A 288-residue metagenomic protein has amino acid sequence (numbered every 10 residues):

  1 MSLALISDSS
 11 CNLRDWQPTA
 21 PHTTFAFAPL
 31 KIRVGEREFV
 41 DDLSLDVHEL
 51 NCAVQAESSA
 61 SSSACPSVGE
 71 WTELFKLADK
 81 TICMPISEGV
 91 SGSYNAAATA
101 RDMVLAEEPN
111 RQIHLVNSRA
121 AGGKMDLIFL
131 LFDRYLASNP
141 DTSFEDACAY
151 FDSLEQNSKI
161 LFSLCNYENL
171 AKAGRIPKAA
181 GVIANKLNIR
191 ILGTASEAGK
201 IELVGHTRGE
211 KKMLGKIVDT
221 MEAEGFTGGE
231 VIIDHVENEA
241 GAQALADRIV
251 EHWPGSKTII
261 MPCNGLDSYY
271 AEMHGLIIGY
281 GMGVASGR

Functional and structural regions predicted by a protein language model:
M1, F75-A78, E224-T227: Flexible, charged surface loops at secondary-structure boundaries
S2-P66: N-terminal glycine-rich anion-binding loop in soluble enzyme alpha/beta folds
L3, T81-C83, G229-V231: Generic beta-sheet signal
S9-T19, T24-A26, L30-K31, V90-S93 (+3 more regions): Mixed-charge interfacial surface used for oligomerization/domain docking and macromolecular partner engagement
R37-A106: Class I S-adenosyl-L-methionine
L50-C52, D79-K80, P109, S158-L161 (+1 more regions): A short alpha-helix capping/helix-coil boundary motif
S62, C83, L115, I232-I233: Short catalytic-loop micro-motif centered on adjacent basic/acidic residues
E108-H114: Ligand-binding "clamshell"
